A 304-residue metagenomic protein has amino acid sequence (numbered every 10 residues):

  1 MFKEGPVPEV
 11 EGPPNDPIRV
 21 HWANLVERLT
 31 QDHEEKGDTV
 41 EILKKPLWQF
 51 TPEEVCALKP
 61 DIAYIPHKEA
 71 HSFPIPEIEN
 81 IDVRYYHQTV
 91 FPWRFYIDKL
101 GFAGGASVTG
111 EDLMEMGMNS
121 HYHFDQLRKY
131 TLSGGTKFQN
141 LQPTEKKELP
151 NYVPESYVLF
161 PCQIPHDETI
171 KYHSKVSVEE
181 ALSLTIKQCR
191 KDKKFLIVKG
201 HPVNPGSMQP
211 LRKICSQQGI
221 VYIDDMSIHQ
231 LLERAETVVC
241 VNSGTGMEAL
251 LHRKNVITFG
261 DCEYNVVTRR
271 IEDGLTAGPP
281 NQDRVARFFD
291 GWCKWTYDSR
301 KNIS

Functional and structural regions predicted by a protein language model:
M1-I62: N-terminal pre-catalytic "stem/leader" segment of glycosyltransferase-like enzymes
F2-G12, E148-N204, A286, D290-W295 (+1 more regions): Active-site donor-nucleotide binding/catalytic segment of nucleotide-sugar enzymes
E35-K45, L182-Y222: Catalytic donor nucleotide-activated moiety binding site of glycosyltransferases and closely related
K36, C56-K59, S72-V83: Glycosyltransferases and closely related glycan-assembly transferases that use nucleotide-activated donors
C56, N151, Q230-R234: Structural alpha-helical scaffold elements that stabilize or flank donor/cofactor-binding regions in carbohydrate
I62-I75, D225-R270: A donor-sugar binding/catalytic signature common to diverse glycosyltransferases and related nucleotide-sugar
E79-W93, Y157: Active-site proximal beta-strand in glycosyltransferases
G101-E155, V266-S304: Leloir-type glycosyltransferase catalytic cores
